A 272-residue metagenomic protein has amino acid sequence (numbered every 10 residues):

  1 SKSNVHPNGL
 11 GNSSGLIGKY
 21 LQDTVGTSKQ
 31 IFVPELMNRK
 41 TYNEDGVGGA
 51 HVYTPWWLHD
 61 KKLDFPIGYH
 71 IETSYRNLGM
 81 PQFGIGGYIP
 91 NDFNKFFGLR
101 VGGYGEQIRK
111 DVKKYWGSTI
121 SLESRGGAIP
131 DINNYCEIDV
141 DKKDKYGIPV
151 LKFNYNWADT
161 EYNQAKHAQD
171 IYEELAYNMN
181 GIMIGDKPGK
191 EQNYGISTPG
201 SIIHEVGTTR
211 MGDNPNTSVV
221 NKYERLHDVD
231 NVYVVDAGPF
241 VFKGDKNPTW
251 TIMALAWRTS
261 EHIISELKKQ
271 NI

Functional and structural regions predicted by a protein language model:
S1-D45, D236, T251, L255 (+1 more regions): Glycine-rich loop(s) and the adjacent beta-strand/alpha-helix scaffold that form part
S3-N4, E35-N38, L58-D60, G127-P130 (+5 more regions): Short, glycine-/Ser/Thr-/acidic-enriched flexible segments
S3-V5, D141, G189-Q192: Active/binding-pocket-proximal capping segment
G9, D139-D141, T208: Feature marks proteins synthesized as precursors that undergo proteolytic processing into two chains
K29-M179: Glycine-rich, aromatic-lined ligand/substrate-binding cores of catalytic and carbohydrate-binding domains
Q30, N178-G185, K269-I272: Intrinsically disordered or highly flexible coil/loop and linker segments, enriched in small and charged/polar residues
K113-N133, I148-K243, T249: A glycine-rich dinucleotide-binding beta-alpha-beta segment and adjacent secondary-structure elements that constitute
